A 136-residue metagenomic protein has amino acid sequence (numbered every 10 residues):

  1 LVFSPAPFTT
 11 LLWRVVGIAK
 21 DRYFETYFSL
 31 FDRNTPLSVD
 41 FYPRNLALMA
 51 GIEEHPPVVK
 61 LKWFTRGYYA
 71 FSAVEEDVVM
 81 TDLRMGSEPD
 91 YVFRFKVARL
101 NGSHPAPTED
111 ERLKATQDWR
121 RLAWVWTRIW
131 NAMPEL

Functional and structural regions predicted by a protein language model:
L1: Hard-cation-handling environments
S4: Acidic carboxylate-rich catalytic motifs and surrounding loops in phosphoryl-/glycosyl-chemistry enzymes
P7-L136: Extracytosolic and intramembrane catalytic regions of membrane-associated proteins in envelope/secretory systems
